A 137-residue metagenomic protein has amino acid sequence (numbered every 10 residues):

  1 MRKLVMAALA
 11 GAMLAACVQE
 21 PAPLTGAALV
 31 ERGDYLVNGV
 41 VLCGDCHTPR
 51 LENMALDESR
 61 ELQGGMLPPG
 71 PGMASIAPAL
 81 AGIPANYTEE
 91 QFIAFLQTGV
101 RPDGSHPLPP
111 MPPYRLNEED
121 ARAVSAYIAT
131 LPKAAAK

Functional and structural regions predicted by a protein language model:
R2-A8: Sec-dependent signal peptide recognition, specifically the positively charged N-region followed immediately by
M13-A16: C-terminal motif of bacterial Sec signal peptides marking the signal peptidase cleavage site
V18-G39, N53: Electrostatic cytochrome c docking/interface patches
G26, L36, E119, I128-A136: Hydrophobic, ordered structural segments
G33-L36, V40-R50, V124, I128: The canonical Cys-X-X-Cys-His
A55-L62: Short cysteine/histidine-rich zinc-coordinating motifs and their immediately flanking basic loops
A74-N86, T98-A121: Axial heme c-ligation environment in periplasmic c-type cytochrome domains
E89-Q97, A121-S125, A129: An amphipathic alpha-helix signature
